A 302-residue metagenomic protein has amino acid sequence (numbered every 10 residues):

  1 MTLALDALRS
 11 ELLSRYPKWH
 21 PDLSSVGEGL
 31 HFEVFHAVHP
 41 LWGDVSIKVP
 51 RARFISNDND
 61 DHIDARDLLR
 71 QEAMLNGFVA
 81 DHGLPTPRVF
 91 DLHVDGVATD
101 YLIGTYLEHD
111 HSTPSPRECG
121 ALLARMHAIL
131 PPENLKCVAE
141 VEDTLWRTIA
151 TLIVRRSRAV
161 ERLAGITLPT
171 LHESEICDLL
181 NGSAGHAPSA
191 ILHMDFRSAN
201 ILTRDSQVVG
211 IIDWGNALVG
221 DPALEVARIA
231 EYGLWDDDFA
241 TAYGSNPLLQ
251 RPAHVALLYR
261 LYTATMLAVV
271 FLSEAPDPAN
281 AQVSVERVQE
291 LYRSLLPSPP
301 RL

Functional and structural regions predicted by a protein language model:
L3-A7, G29, D67-Q71, S115-E118 (+4 more regions): Soluble or luminal CAZymes and related metallo-dependent hydrolases
A4-W19, A128-M194, S284, V288-Y292 (+1 more regions): An alpha-helical support segment within catalytic cores of ATP-dependent transferases
A7, E11, E33, M74-F78 (+6 more regions): Alpha-helical elements of Rossmann-like donor-binding domains used by nucleotide-donor carbohydrate transfer enzymes
K18-V26: Short secondary-structure junctions
S25-E140: ATP-binding pocket architecture of kinase catalytic cores
H31-L41, S46-I47, I176-L224: Active-site acidic catalytic loop and adjacent metal/ATP-binding pocket of ATP-dependent phosphoryl transfer enzymes
I63-D67, P114, T144-T151, A279 (+1 more regions): Alpha-helix N-cap and loop-to-helix initiation/capping positions
G185, V219-P222, A227-L302: Helix-rich C-terminal or lid/interface subdomains of diverse kinases
